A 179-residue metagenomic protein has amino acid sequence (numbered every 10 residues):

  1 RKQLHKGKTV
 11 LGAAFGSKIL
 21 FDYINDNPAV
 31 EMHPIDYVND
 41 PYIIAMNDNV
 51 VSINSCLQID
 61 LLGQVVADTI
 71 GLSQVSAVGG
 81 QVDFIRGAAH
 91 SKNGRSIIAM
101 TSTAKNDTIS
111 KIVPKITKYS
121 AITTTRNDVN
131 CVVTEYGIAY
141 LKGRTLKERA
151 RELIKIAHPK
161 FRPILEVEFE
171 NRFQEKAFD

Functional and structural regions predicted by a protein language model:
R1-D179: Conserved phosphate- and dinucleotide-binding cores of soluble alpha/beta proteins, encompassing both enzyme active
